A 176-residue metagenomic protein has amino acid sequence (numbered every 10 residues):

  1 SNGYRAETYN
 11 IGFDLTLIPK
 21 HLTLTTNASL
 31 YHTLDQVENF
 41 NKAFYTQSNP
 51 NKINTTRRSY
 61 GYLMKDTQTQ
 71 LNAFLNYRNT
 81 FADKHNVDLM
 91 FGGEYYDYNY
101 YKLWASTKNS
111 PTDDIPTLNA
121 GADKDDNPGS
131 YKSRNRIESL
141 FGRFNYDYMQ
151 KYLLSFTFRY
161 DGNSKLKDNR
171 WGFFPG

Functional and structural regions predicted by a protein language model:
S1, E38-R57, N99-P128: Surface-exposed loop/turn segments flanking beta-strands in extracellular/periplasmic regions
Y4-F81, N135-G176: Surface-exposed extracellular loop regions of Gram-negative outer-membrane beta-barrel proteins
D14, L63, E94-Y95, D123: Compositionally biased, intrinsically disordered low-complexity regions
Y31, G93-Y101, D161-G162: Short, internal active-site loops enriched in acidic
H85: Histidine-centered active-site/metal-ligand motif
D88-G92: Long, low-complexity, repeat-rich, intrinsically disordered, solvent-exposed domains used in surface/appendage assembly
